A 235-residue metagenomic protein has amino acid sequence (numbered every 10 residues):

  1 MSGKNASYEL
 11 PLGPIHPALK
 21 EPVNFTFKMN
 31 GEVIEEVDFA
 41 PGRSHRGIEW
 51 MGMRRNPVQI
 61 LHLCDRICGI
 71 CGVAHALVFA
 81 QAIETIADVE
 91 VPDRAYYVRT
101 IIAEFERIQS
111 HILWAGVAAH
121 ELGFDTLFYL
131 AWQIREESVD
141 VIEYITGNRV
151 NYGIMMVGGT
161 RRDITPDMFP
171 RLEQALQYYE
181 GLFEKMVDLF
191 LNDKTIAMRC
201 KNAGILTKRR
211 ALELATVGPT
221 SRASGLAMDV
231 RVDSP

Functional and structural regions predicted by a protein language model:
M1-P235: Active-site bordering "gate/hinge" segments that shape substrate access to catalytic or cofactor-binding pockets
